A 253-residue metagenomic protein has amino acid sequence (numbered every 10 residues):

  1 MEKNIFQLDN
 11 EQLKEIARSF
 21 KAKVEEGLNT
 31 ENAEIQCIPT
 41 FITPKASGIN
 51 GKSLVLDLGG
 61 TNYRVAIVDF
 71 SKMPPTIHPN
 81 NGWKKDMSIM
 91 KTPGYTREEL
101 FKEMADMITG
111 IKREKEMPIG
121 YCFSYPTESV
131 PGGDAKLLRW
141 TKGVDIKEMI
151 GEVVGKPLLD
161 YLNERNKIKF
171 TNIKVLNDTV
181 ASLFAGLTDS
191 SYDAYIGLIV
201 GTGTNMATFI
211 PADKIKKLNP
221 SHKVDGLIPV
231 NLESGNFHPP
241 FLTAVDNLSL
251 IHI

Functional and structural regions predicted by a protein language model:
M1-L54: N-terminal charged helix/coil linker that caps or initiates catalytic domains
T43-I77, G197-I210: Gly/Thr-rich phosphate-binding beta-strand-loop-beta motif of the actin/hexokinase/Hsp70
G48-G51, G60, E114-K115, K169-F170 (+3 more regions): Short, well-ordered loop/turn elements at secondary-structure boundaries
D57, G120-S124, L176-N177, G197-G203 (+1 more regions): Short beta-strand segments
D69-K72, Y121-T127: Short glycine-enriched loops at secondary-structure junctions
G82-K102, T127-S190, A194-I196, K214-L242: Glycine-rich phosphate-binding loop and adjoining helix at the ATP-binding site of ATP-dependent phosphoryl-transfer
M104-P118, N163-N166: Phosphate/pyrophosphate-binding loops at sites that engage ATP/ADP/AMP, CoA/4′-phosphopantetheine, polyphosphate
I251-I253: Conserved small/polar residues in nucleotide/adenosyl-binding loops
